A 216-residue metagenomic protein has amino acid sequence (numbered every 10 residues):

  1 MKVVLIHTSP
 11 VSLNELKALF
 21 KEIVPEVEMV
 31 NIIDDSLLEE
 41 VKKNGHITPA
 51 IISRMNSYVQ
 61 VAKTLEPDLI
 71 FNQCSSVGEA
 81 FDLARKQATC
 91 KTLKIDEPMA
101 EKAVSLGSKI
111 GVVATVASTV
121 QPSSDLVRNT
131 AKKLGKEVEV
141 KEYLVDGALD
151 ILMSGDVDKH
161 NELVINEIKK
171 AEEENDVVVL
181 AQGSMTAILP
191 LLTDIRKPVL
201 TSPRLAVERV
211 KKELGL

Functional and structural regions predicted by a protein language model:
M1-L216: Non-catalytic structural scaffold of enzyme domains
